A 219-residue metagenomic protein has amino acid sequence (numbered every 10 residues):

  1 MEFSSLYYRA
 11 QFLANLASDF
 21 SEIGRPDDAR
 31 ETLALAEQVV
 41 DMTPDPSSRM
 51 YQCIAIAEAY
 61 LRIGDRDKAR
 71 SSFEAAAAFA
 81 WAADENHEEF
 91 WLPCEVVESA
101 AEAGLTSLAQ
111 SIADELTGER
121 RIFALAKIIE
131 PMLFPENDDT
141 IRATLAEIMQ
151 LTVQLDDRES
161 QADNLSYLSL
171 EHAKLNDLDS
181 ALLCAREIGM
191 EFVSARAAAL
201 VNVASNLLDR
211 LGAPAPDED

Functional and structural regions predicted by a protein language model:
M1-D219: Non-catalytic tandem-repeat scaffold regions and their flanking low-complexity/translocation tails
